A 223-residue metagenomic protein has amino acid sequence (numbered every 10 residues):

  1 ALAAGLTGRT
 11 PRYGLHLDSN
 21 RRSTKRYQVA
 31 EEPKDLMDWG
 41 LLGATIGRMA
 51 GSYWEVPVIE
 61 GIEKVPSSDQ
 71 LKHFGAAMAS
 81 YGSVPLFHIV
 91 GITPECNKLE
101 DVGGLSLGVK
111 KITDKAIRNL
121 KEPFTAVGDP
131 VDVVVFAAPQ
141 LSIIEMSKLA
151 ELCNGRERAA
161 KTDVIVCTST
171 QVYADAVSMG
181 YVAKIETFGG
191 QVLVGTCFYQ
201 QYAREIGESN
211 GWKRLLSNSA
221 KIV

Functional and structural regions predicted by a protein language model:
A1-V223: Non-transmembrane, aqueous-exposed alpha-helical and coiled segments at domain scale
